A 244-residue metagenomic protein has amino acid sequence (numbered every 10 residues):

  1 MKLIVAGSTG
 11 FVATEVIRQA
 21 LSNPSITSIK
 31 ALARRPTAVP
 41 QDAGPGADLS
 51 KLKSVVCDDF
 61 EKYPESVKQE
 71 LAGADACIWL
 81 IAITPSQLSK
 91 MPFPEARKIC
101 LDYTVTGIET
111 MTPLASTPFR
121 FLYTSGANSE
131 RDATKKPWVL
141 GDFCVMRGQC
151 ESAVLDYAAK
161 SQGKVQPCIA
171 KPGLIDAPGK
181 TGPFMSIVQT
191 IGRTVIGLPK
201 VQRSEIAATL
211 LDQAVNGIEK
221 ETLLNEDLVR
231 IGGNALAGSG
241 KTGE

Functional and structural regions predicted by a protein language model:
M1-I26: N-terminal Rossmann NAD(P)H-binding glycine-rich loop of SDR-like oxidoreductase domains
K2, S25-S28, P118-R120, Q166: Residues at the starts of beta-strands that form the adenosine-phosphate
L3, A31, G46-T106, T110-P113: NAD(P)H-binding glycine-rich loop region in Rossmannoid oxidoreductase-like domains and their noncatalytic homologs
A6, L32, L80-I81, F121-A127 (+1 more regions): SDR active-site strand-loop-helix element
S8-F11, V16, V39-Q41, S129-E244: Oxidoreductase cofactor-interface core, primarily capturing Rossmann-like NAD(P)-dependent enzymes
N23-P24, L49, Y157: Acidic-histidine catalytic/liganding microenvironments
K30-P36: N-terminal Rossmann-fold cofactor-binding loop
K90-K98, D102-V145, C168: Conserved Rossmann-fold NAD(P)-dependent oxidoreductase catalytic core, especially the SDR/UDP-sugar
